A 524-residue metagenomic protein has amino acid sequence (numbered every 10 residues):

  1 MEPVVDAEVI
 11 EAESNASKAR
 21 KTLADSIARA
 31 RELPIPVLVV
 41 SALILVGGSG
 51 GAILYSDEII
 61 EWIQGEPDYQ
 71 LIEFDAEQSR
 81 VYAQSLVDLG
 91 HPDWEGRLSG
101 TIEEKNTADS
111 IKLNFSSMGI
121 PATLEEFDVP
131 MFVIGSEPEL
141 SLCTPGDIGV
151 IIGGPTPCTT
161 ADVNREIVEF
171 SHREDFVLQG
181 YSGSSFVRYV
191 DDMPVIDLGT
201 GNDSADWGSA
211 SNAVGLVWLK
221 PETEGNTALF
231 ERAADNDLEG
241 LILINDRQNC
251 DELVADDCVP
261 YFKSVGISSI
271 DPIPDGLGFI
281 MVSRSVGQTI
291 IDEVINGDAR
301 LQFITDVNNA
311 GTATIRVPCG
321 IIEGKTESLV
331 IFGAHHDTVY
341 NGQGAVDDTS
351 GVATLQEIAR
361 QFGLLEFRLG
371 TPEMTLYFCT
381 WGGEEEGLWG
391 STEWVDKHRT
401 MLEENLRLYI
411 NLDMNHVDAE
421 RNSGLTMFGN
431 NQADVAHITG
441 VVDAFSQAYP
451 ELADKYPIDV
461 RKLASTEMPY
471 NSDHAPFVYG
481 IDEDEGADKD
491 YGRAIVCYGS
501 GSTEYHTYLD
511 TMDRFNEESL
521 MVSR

Functional and structural regions predicted by a protein language model:
M1-I59: Secretory targeting signatures
Y55-F74: Ser/Thr/Pro/Gly-rich low-complexity linker/stalk segments immediately outside membranes or between
P67-E73, G90-E103, L216-E224, A228-F230 (+7 more regions): Second-shell loop/turn segments in exported
E73-A76, V81-Q84, D88-A210, P221: Noncatalytic luminal/extracellular "stalk/propeptide" segments of secretory-pathway proteins
L98-I102, D109, N164-G278, Q343 (+3 more regions): Extracellular/luminal Protease-associated
V177-A205, I267-A345, E357-R360, L364-G370: Soluble metallo-hydrolase cores and metallopeptidase-like ectodomains found primarily in the secretory/periplasmic
E327, W381-E504, E518: Metal-dependent peptidase/peptidase-like ectodomains
F362-W389: Short helix-loop-beta-strand segments that form the rim/entrance of peptidase-like active sites
